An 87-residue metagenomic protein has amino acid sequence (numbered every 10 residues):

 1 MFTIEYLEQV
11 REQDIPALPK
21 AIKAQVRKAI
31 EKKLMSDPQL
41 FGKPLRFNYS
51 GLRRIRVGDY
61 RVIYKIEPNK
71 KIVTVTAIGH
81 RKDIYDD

Functional and structural regions predicted by a protein language model:
M1-E5, Q9, P16-A17, A21-A24 (+3 more regions): Enriched for short, Lys/Arg-rich terminal
E12-P16, R27, E31, M35: Solvent-exposed, non-membrane alpha-helical residues enriched in polar/charged side chains
E31-I55: A short, surface-exposed loop/turn module that caps and links secondary-structure elements
